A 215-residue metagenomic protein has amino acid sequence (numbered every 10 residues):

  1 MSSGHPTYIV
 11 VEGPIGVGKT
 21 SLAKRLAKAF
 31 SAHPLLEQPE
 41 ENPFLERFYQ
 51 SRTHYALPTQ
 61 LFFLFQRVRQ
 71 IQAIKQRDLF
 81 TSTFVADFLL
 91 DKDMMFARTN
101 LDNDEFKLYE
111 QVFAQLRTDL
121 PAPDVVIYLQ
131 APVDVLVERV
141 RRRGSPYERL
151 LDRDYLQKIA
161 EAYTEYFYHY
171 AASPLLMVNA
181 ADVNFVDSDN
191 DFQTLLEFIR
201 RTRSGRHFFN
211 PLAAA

Functional and structural regions predicted by a protein language model:
M1-P6: Phosphate-binding P-loop
V11: Hydrophobic anchor at the beta1->P-loop junction of P-loop NTPases
P14: P-loop (Walker A) phosphate-binding loop of NTP-binding proteins
K19: Conserved lysine of the Walker
K24, K28-Q66: Conserved substrate/cofactor phosphate-moiety recognition/catalytic segment in nucleotide-dependent phosphotransferases
Y55-P121: Glycine-rich phosphate-binding loop used to anchor ATP phosphates in small-molecule kinases, encompassing both
D93-T164: A glycine- and Lys/Arg-enriched "phosphate-lid" helix/loop adjacent to the NTP-binding pocket of small-molecule kinases
R141-L150, Q157-A215: NTP-dependent small-molecule kinase module
